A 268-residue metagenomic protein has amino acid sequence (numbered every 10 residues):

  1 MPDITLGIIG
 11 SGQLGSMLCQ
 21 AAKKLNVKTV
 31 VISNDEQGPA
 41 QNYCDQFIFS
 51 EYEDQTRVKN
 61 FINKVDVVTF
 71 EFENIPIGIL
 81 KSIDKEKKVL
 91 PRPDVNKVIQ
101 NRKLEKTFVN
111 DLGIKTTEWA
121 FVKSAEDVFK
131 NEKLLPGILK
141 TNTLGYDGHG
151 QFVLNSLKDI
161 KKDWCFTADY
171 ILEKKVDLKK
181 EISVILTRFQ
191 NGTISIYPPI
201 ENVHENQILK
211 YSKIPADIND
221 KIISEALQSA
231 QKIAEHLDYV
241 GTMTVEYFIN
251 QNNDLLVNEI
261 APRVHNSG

Functional and structural regions predicted by a protein language model:
M1-Q100, L104: ATP-binding N-terminal substructure of ATP-dependent carboxylate-amine bond-forming enzymes
L14-L18, T242, S267: Short glycine/serine/threonine-rich phosphate/pyrophosphate-binding segments that cradle anionic phosphate groups
Q55-K64, V128-K133, K158-C165: Short amphipathic alpha-helix with an adjacent loop that forms part of the alpha/beta core around
R92-Q151, L157: A conserved helix-loop-beta module that forms one wall/lid of the active-site cleft in ATP-utilizing catalytic domains
G150-V245, I249-Q251: Internal nucleotide-binding/catalytic subdomain
S195, L255-E259: Protein kinase-like catalytic core scaffold
A261-G268: Glycine-rich phosphate/pyrophosphate-binding beta-alpha loops
